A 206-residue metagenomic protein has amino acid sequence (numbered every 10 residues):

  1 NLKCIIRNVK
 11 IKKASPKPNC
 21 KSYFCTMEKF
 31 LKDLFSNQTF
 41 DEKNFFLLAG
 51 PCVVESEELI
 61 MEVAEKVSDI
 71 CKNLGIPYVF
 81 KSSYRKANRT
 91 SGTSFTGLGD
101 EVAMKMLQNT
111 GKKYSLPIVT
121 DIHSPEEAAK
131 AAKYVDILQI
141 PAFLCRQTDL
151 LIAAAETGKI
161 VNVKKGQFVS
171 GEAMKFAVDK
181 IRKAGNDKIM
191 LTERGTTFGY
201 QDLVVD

Functional and structural regions predicted by a protein language model:
L2, C20, F24-C25: Short hydrophobic targeting helices and cationic amphipathic motifs that mediate membrane/organellar targeting
M27-L48: N-terminal amphipathic alpha-helix/helix-capping segment at the start of soluble metabolic enzymes
E42-F46, L74-Y78, K112-I118, Y134-D136 (+2 more regions): Short, well-ordered coil/turn segments that N-cap beta-strands
L47, P51-I60, Y78-D100: Glycine-rich, proline-tolerant flexible connector loops at the mouths of alpha/beta enzymes
V67, F95-V119, A154-I160: Alpha-helix-loop-beta-strand connector modules within alpha/beta enzyme cores
L98-G99, L116-S124, D136-D149, I160-G171 (+1 more regions): Catalytic beta/alpha-barrel core
E126-K133, A173-A177: Catalytic cores of alpha/beta
G158, N162-D206: Catalytic alpha/beta core domains of metabolic enzymes, predominantly
